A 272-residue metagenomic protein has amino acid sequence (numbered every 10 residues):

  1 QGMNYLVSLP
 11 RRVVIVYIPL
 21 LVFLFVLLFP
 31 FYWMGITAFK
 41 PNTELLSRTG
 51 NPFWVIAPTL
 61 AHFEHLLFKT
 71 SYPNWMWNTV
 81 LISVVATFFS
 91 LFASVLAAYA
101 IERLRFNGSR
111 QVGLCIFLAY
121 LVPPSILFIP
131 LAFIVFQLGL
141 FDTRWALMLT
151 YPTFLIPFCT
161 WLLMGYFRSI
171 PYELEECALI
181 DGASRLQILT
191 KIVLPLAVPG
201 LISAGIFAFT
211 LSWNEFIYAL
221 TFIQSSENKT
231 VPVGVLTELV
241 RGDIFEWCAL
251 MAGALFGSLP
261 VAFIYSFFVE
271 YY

Functional and structural regions predicted by a protein language model:
Q1-G2: Short, Lys/Arg-enriched N-terminal segments with co-localized hydrophobic residues within the first ~10-30 amino acids
L6-S8, R12-Y271: A structural signal for multi-pass alpha-helical bundles of membrane permease subunits that mediate small-molecule
